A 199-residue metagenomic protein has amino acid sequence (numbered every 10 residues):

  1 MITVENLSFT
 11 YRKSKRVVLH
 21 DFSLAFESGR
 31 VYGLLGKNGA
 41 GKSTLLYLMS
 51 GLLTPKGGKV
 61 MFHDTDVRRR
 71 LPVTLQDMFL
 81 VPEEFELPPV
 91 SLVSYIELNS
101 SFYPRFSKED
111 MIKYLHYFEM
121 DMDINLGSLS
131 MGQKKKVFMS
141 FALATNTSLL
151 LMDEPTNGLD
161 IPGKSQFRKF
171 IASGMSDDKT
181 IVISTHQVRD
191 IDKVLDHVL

Functional and structural regions predicted by a protein language model:
M1-V4, S8-D21, S28: A short, flexible loop at the N-terminus of ABC-type nucleotide-binding domains that lies
Y32-K37: The feature captures the beta-strand-to-loop junction immediately N-terminal to the Walker
S50: Helix-to-loop junction immediately C-terminal to a conserved catalytic motif
G58-R69, V73-T74: Conserved ABC transporter NBD signature motif
L80-V137: ABC-family P-loop ATPase nucleotide-binding domains
L150-E154, L159: Catalytic Walker B motif of ABC-type/P-loop ATPase nucleotide-binding domains
K164-D177: Helical segment within the ABC ATPase nucleotide-binding domain
